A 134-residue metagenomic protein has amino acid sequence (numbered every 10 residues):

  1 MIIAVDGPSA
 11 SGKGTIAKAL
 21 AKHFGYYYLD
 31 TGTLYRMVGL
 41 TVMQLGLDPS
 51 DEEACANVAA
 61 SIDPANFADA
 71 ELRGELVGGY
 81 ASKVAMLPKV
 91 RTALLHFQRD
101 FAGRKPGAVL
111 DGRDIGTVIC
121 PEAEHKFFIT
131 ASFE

Functional and structural regions predicted by a protein language model:
M1, G25-Y27, P106, H125: The start of beta-strands in P-loop NTPase/AAA+ ATPase cores
I3-V5: Hydrophobic anchor at the beta1->P-loop junction of P-loop NTPases
A10: Walker A (P-loop) phosphate-binding loop of P-loop NTPases
G14: Walker A/P-loop
A21-T31: Post-Walker A helix-loop "phosphate-sensing" segment adjacent to the P-loop in P-loop NTPases
T33-A108, D114-I119, E134: ATP-dependent small-molecule kinase phosphotransfer cores that center on conserved nucleotide phosphate-binding segments
P121-E134: Conserved phosphate-donor/acceptor-positioning beta-strand/loop module used by diverse small-molecule
